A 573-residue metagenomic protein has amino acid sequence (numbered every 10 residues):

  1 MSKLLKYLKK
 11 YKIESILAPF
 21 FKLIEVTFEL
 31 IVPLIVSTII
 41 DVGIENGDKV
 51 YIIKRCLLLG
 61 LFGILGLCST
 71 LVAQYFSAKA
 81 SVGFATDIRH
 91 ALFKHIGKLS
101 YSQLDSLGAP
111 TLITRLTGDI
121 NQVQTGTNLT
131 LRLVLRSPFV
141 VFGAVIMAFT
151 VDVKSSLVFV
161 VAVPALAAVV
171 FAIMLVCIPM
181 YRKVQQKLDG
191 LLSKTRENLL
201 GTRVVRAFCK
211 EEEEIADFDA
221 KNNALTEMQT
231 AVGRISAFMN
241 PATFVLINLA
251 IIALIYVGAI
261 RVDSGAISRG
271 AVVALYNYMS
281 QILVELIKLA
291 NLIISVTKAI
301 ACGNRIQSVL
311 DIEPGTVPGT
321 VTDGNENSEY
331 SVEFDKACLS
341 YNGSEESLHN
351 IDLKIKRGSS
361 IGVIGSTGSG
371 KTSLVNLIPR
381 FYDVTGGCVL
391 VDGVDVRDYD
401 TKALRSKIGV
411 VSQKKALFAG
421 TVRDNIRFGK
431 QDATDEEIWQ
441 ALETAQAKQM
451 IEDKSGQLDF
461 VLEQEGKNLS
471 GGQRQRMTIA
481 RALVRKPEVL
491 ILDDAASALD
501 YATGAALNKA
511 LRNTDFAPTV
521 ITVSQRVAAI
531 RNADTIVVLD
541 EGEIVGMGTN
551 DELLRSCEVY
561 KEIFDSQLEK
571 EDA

Functional and structural regions predicted by a protein language model:
K9, S15-V72, F76, F149-K154 (+1 more regions): Transmembrane helix-loop-helix hairpins at lipid-water interfaces of multipass membrane proteins, especially the type-1
K10-I13, K98-S102, G118-L131, L135 (+6 more regions): An intracellular "coupling" helix at the cytosolic face of ABC transporter transmembrane type-1 domains
F20, I24, F28-V32, L57 (+6 more regions): Hydrophobic alpha-helical transmembrane segments of ABC transporter permease domains
D48-K54, M147-V161, L175, A231-R305 (+1 more regions): Helix-loop-helix
L92, I96, V205, I306 (+1 more regions): Helix-loop junctions and hydrophobic alpha-helical segments within the transmembrane domains of large membrane
E313-N327: Pre-NBD coupling/linker segments of ABC/ABC-like ATPases
N325-A573: ABC-type nucleotide-binding domain
